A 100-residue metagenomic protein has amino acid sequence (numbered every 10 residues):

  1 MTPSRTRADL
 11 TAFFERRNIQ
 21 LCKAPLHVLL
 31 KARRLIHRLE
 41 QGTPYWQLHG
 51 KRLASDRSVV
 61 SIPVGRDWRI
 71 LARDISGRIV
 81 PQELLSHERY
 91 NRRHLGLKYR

Functional and structural regions predicted by a protein language model:
M1-H37: Arg/Lys-rich, positively charged N-terminal/basic patches that mediate binding to nucleic acids
M1-T11, R57-R100: Enriched for short, Lys/Arg-rich terminal
T11-F14, T43, Q47, S86: General structural signal for secondary-structure boundaries
I19-Q20, K51-R52, D74, G96: A generic structural signal for solvent-exposed, polar alpha-helical segments
L30, R34-Q41, R92, G96: Charged/polar, solvent-exposed surface patches and flexible loops
I36-I62: A short, surface-exposed loop/turn module that caps and links secondary-structure elements
